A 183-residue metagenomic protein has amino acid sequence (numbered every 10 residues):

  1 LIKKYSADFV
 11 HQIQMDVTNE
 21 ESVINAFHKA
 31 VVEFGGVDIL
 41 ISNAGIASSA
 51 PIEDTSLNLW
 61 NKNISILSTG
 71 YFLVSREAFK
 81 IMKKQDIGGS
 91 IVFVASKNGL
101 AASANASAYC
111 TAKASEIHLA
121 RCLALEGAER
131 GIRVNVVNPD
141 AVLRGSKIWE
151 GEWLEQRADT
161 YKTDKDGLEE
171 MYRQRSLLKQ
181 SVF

Functional and structural regions predicted by a protein language model:
G36-D38, I117, G127-R144, L178: Conserved Rossmann-fold SDR core element
P51-I52, L59-I64, L154, Y172: Substrate-binding pocket helix/loop in short-chain dehydrogenase/reductase
E53, A101-S107, E129, K179: Active-site loop immediately N-terminal to the catalytic Tyr-X3-Lys motif of short-chain dehydrogenase/reductase
S75, A112, A120: Active-site helix of classical SDR
K80, L125-E126: Alpha-helical segment proximal to the catalytic Tyr-Lys
S96: Residue(s) in the substrate-gating loop at a strand-loop-helix junction that position the organic substrate next
T163-K165, S176-F183: A conserved structural motif in NAD(P)-dependent oxidoreductases
